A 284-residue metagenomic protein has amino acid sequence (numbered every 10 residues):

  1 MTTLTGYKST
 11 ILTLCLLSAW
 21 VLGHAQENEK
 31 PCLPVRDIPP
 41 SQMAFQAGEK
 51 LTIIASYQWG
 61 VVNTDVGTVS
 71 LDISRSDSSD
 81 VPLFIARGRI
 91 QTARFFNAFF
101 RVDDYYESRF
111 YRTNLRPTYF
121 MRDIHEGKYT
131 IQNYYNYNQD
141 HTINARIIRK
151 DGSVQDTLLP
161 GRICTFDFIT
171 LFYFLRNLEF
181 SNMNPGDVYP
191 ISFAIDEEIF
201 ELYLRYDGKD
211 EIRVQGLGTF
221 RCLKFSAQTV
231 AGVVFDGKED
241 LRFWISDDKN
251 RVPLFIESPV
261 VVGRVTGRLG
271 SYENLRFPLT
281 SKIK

Functional and structural regions predicted by a protein language model:
M1-I11: Bacterial N-terminal signal peptides that target proteins for export
I11-A19: Bacterial N-terminal signal peptides
V21-A25: Sec/Tat signal peptide C-region and signal peptidase I cleavage site
E27-N138, F180-K284: Acidic, serine/threonine-rich low-complexity disordered tracts
Q139-I195: Active-site/ligand-binding surface loops and adjacent short beta/alpha elements that line catalytic pockets across
